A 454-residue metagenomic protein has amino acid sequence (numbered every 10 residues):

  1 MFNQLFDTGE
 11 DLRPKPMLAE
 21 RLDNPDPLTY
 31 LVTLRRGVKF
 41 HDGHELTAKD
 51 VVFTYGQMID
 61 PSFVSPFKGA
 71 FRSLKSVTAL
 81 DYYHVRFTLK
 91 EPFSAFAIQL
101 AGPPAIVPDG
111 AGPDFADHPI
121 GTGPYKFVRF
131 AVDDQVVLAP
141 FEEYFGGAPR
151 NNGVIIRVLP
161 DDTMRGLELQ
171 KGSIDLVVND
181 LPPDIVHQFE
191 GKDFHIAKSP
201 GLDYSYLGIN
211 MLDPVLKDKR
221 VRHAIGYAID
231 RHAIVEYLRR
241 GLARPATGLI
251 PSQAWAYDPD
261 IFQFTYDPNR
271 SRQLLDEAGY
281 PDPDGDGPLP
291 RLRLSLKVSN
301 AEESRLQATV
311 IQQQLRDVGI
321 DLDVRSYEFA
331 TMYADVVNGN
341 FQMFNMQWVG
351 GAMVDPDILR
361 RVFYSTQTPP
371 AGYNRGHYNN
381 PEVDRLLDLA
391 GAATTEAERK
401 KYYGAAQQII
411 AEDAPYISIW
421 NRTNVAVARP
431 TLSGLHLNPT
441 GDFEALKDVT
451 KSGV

Functional and structural regions predicted by a protein language model:
M1-D26, L34, G56, I120-G121 (+1 more regions): N-terminal lobe/hinge region of extracytoplasmic solute-binding protein
R13, P92-F93, I98-P149, G153 (+4 more regions): Gly/Pro-rich hinge or "lid" segments in bacterial periplasmic/extracellular proteins
D23, T33, F67-D109, R129: Surface-exposed binding/hinge segments that line and control ligand-binding clefts or catalytic entry sites
G110-P113, F141-H187, Q312-Q313, D321-D323 (+1 more regions): Ligand-site clamp/hinge motif
V137-P140, E190, K217-Q313, H377-N379 (+3 more regions): Append "and occasionally in soluble cytosolic enzymes with long acidic Gly/Pro-rich linkers
V235, Q273, D317-M332, M346 (+2 more regions): Extracytoplasmic/peripheral linker and loop segments enriched in polar/acidic and small residues with frequent Thr/Pro
A278-G351, E396, N424: Ligand/substrate-recognition segments at binding pockets and active sites
A426-V454: Long beta-strand-rich cores associated with HINT superfamily self-processing modules
